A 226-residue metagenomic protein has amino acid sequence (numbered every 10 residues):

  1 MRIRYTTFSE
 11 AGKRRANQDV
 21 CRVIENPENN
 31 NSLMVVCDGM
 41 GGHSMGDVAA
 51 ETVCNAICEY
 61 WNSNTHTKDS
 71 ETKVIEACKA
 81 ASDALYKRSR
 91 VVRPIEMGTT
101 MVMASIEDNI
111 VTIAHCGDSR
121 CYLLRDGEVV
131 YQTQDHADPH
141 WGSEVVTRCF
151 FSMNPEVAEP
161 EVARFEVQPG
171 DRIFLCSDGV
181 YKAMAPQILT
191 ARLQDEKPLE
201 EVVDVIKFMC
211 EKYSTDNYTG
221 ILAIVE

Functional and structural regions predicted by a protein language model:
M1-E226: PP2C/PPM-type serine/threonine phosphatase catalytic domain
